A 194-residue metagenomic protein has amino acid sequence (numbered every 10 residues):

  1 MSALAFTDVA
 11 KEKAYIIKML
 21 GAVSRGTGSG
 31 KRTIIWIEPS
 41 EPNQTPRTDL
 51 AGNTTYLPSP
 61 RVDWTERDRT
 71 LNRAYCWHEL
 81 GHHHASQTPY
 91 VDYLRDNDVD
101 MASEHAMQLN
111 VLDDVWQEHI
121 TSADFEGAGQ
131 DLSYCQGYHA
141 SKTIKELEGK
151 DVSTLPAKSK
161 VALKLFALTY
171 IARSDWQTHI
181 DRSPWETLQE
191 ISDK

Functional and structural regions predicted by a protein language model:
M1-K194: Short, functionally important secondary-structure microenvironments
